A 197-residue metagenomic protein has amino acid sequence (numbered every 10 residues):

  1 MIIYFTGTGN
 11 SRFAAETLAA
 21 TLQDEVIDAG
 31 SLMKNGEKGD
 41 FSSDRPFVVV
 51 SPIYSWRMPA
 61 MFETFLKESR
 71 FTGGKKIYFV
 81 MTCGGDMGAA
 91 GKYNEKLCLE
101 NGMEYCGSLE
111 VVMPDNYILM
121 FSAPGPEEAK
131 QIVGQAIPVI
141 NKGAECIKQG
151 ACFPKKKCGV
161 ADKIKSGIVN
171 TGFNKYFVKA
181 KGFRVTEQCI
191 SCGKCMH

Functional and structural regions predicted by a protein language model:
I2, G7-A14, A20-M33, E37-S51 (+1 more regions): FMN-binding flavodoxin-like domain, especially the glycine-rich phosphate-binding loop
A180-G182: Short, solvent-exposed beta-strand edge segments and adjacent coil->beta transition regions
R184-H197: Cysteine-centered iron-sulfur cluster-binding motifs in ferredoxin-type domains/subunits of redox enzymes
